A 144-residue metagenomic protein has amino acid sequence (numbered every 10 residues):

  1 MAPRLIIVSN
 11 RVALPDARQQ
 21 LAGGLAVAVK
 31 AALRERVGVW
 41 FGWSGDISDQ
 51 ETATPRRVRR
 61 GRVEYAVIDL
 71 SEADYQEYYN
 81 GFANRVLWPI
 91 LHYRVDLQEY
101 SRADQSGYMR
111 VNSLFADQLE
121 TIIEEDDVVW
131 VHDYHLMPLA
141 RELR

Functional and structural regions predicted by a protein language model:
M1-D74: N-terminal low-complexity, Ser/Thr- and acidic-residue-enriched intrinsically disordered segments
R4-I6, D127-W130: Structural motif
N10, A32, Q118, I122 (+1 more regions): Generic, well-ordered alpha-helical scaffold segments in large soluble proteins
Q20-G23, S106-S113, Y134: Conserved phosphate-coordination/catalytic loops
A28, L114-Q118, L139: Well-ordered alpha-helical segments embedded in enzymatic catalytic cores
W40-W43, W88, W130: A residue-identity detector for tryptophan
D74-V128: Conserved nucleotide-sugar donor-binding subdomain of glycosyltransferases
V129-R144: An aromatic- and histidine-rich active-site surface loop
